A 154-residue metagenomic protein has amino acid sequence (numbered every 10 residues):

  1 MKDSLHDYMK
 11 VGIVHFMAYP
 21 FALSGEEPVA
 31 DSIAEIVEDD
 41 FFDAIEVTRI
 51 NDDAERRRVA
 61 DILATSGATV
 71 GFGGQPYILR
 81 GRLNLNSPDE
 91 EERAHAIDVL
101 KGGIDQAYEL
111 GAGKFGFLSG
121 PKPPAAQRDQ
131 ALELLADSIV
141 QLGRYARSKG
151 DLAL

Functional and structural regions predicted by a protein language model:
M1-G102, Y108, D137-V140: N-terminal pre-domain/capping segments
A44-I45, V140-L154: Acidic/histidine-rich catalytic cores of soluble enzymes
H95-D98, K114-S119, G143: A general structural signal for short secondary-structure boundary/capping elements
G103-R128, K149-L154: Active-site groove signature of glycoside hydrolases
A125-I139, Y145: Active-site cleft segment of glycoside hydrolase catalytic domains centered on the general acid/base Glu
